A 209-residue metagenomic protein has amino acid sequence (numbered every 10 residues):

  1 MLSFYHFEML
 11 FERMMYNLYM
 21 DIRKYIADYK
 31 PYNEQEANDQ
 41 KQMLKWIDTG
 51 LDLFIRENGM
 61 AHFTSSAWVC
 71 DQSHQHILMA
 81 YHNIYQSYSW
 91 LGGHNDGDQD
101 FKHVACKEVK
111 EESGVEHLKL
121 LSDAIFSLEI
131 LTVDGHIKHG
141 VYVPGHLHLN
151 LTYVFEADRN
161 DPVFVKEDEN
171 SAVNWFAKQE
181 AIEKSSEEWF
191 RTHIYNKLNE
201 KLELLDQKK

Functional and structural regions predicted by a protein language model:
L10-Y16: Short, positively charged and aromatic/hydrophobic N-terminal segments
L18-N38: Predominantly extracellular/luminal regions of secreted and cell-surface proteins, especially disulfide-bonded
P31-S66: Acidic, metal-coordinating catalytic segment for phosphate/diphosphate chemistry, firing primarily on the Nudix
I55-W90: N-terminal strand-loop-strand
S87-G93, W175-F176: A short, polar/proline- and glycine-enriched secondary-structure boundary/capping micro-motif
D96-W189: Unchanged
W189-K209: Charged phosphate-binding loop/patch that engages nucleotide di/tri-phosphates or the phosphate backbone of nucleic
